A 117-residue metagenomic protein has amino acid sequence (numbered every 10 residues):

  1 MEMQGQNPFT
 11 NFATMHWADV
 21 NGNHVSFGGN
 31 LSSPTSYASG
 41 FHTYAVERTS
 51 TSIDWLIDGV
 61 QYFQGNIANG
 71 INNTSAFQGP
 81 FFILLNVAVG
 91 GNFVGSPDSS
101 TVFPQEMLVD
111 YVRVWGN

Functional and structural regions predicted by a protein language model:
M1-N117: GH16 jelly-roll
